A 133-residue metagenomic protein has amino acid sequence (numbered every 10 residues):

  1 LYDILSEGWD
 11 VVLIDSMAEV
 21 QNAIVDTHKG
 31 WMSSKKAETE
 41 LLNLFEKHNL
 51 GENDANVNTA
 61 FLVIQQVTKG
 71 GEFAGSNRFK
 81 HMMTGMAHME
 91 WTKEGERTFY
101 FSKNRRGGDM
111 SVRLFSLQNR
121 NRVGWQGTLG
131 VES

Functional and structural regions predicted by a protein language model:
L1-Y100: P-loop NTPase motor core
E7-G8, E52-A60, T92-S133: C-terminal regions of RecA-like/P-loop NTPase motor modules
